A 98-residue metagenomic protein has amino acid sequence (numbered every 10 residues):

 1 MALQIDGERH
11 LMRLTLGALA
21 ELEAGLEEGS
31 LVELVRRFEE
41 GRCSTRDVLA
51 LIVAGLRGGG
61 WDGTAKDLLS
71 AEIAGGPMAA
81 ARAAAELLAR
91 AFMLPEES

Functional and structural regions predicted by a protein language model:
M1-R9, A24, G29-R46, R57-S98: Charged interaction scaffolds used for protein-protein
L14-L19: A short, sequence-level motif marking secondary-structure junctions
I52: A residue-level signal for conserved active-site and pocket-lining positions in enzyme catalytic cores
